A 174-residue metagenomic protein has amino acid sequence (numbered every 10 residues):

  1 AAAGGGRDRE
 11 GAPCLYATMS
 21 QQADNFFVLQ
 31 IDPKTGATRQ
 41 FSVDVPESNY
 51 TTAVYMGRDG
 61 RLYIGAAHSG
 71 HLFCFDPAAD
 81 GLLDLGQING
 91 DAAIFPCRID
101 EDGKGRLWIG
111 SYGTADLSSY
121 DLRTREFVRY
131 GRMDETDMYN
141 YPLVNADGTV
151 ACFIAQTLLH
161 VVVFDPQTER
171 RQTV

Functional and structural regions predicted by a protein language model:
A1-F26: Beta-strand-rich domains and repeat architectures in extracellular enzymes and scaffolds, especially beta-propellers
A1-R7, S48-Y55, A93-I99, D137-V144: Repeated scaffold domains used in trafficking and secretory/extracellular systems, primarily beta-propellers
C14-T18, R61-I64, R106-I109, V150-F153: Conserved beta-propeller blade signature
S20-Q22, A67, Y112, A155-T157: Short loop/turn segments immediately following the C-termini of beta-strands
F27-L29, H71-F73, D116-S118, H160-V162: A short loop-to-beta-strand structural motif that recurs across blades of beta-propeller domains
D32-G36, D76-D80, D121-R125, D165-E169: Short loop/turn segments that connect beta-strands within beta-propeller blades
S42-E47, G86-D91, Y130-E135, V174: Surface loop/turn motifs at the tips and blade-to-blade linkers of beta-strand repeat domains
L62, F75, L82-L85, L107 (+3 more regions): Fold-core signature of tandem repeat domains
